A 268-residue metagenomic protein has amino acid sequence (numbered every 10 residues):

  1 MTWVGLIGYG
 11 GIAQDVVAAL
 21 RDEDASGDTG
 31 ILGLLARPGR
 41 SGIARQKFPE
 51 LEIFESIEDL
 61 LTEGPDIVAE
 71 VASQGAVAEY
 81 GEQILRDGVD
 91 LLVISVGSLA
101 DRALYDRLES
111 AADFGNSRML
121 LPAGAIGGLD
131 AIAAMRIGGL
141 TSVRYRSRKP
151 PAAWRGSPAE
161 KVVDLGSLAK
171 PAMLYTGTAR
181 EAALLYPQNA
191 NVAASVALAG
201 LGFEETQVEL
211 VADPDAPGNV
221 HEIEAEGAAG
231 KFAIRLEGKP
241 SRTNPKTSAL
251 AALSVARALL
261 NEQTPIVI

Functional and structural regions predicted by a protein language model:
G5-V16: Glycine-rich adenosine-cofactor-binding loop
I7, M119-L120, A125-I268: Active-site-lining helix/loop region of Rossmann-like oxidoreductase modules
E23-Q46: NAD(P)-binding Rossmann-fold cofactor-contacting core
R37-G39, V96-L99, A125: Short, ordered loop/turn segments at secondary-structure junctions
K47-E55: Active-site regions of enzymes building and remodeling cell-envelope glycoconjugates
E55-R86, S98-R102: Beta-loop-alpha module in the N-terminal Rossmann-like domain of NAD(P)-dependent dehydrogenases, especially those
D90-L92: A short hydrophobic/small-residue beta-strand
V96-S117: Rossmann-fold NAD(P)-binding glycine/threonine-rich loop
